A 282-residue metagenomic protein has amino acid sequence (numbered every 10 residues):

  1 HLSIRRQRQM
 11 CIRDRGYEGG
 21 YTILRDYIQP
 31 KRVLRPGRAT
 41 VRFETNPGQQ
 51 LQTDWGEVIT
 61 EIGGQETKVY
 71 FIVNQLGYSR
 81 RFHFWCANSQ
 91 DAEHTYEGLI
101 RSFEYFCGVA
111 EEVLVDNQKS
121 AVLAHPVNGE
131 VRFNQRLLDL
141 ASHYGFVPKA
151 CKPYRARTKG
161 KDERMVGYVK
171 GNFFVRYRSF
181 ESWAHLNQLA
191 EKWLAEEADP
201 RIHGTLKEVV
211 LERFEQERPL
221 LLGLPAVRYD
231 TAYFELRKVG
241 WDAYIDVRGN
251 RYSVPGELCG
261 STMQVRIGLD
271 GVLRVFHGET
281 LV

Functional and structural regions predicted by a protein language model:
H1-R8, I12: Single conserved hydrophobic/aromatic residue that forms the stacking wall/gate of nucleotide- or nucleobase-binding
R13-I23: Short, basic interhelical loop/turn and adjoining N-cap of the next helix at nucleic-acid- or acidic-partner-contacting
D26-R42, N172-V175, L194, A198-P200: Short, basic alpha-helical nucleic acid-contact segments in DNA-binding proteins and DNA transaction factors
I28-F82, Q90-G98, S142, T231-D246: Mobile-element integrase/transposase regions, centering on the N-terminal DNA-binding/Zn-coordinating module
F84-E112: Active-site beta-loop-alpha junctions of metal-dependent nucleic acid enzymes, especially the RNase H-like/DDE
V109-G129: Acidic/histidine-rich, metal-coordinating catalytic segments
V115-D116, V127-N128, F146-K170, A184-L186: RNase H-like two-metal-ion nuclease catalytic core shared by retroviral integrases and related mobile-element nucleases
V166-R266: Active-site-proximal acidic segments at structured loop/helix or strand boundaries that coordinate catalytic metals
